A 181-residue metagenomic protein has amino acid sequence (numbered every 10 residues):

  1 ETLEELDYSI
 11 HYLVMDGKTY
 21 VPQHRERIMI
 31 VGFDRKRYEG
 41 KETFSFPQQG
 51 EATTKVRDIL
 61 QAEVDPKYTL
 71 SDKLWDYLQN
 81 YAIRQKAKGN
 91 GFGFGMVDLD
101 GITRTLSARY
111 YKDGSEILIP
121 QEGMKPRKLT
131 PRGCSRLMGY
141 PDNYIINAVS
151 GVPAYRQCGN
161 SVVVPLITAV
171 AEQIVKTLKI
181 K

Functional and structural regions predicted by a protein language model:
E1-T105, R109: Class I S-adenosyl-L-methionine
K73-K181: C-terminal target-recognition/interaction regions appended to catalytic cores
